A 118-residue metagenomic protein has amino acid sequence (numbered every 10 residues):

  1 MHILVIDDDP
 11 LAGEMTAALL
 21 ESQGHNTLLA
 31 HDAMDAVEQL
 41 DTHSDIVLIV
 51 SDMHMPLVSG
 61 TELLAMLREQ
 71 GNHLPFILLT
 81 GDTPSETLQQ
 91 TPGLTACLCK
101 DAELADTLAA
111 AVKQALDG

Functional and structural regions predicted by a protein language model:
D9-G13: Short acidic/polar segment at the start of the alpha1 helix of CheY-like receiver
E14-S22: Charged docking surfaces used in two-component/phosphorelay signaling
L29-E38, G60: Helix N-cap/capping motif at the beta->alpha junctions
E38, T61-H73: Short amphipathic alpha-helix used as the core "switch/output" element in two-component signaling
D52: Active-site residues of response regulator receiver
M55: Receiver (REC) domain active-site loop signature in two-component systems and cognate sites in sensor histidine kinases
T107-G118: Receiver (REC) domain switch/output surface
